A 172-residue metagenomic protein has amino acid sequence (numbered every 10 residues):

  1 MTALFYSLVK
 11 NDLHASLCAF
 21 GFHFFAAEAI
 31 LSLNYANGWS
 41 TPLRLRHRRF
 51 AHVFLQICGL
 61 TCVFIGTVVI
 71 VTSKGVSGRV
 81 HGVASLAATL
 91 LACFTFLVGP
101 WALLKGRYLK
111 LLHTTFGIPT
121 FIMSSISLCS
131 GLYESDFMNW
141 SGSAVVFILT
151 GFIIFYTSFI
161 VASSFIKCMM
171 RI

Functional and structural regions predicted by a protein language model:
M1-I172: Membrane-embedded alpha-helical bundles that constitute the cytochrome b-like, heme-associated redox core of multi-pass
